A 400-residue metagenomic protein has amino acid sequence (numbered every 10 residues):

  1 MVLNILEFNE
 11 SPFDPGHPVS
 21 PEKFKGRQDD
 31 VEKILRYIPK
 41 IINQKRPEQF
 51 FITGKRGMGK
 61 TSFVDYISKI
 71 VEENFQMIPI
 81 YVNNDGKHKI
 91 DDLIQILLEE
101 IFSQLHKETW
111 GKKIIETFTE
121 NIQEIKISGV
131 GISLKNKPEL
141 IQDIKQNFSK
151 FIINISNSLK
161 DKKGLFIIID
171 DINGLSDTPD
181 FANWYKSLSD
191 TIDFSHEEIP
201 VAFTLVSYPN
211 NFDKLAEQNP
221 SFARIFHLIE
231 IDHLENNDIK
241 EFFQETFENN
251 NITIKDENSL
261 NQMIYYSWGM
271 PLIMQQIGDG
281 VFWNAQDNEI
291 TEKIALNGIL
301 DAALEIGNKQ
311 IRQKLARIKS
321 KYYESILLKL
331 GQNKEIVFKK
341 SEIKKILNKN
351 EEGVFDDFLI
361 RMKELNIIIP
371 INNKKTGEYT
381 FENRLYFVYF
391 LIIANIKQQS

Functional and structural regions predicted by a protein language model:
M1-E48, I396-S400: A short, basic N-terminal segment
R46-F181, V201, G353: P-loop NTPase nucleotide-binding core
G174-Q218: Sensor-1/coupling segment of RecA-like P-loop NTPase cores
E217-D232: A short helix-turn-beta junction within AAA+ P-loop NTPase domains corresponding to the substrate/partner-engaging
I231-S259, Y266, I277: Conserved small helical "lid"/interfacial subdomain of P-loop NTPases
G269-K349: Winged-helix-like regulatory helical subdomains adjacent to P-loop NTPase cores
N348-L365: Short amphipathic alpha-helical interaction segments
R384-S400: Short, amphipathic alpha-helical interaction segments positioned at domain boundaries
